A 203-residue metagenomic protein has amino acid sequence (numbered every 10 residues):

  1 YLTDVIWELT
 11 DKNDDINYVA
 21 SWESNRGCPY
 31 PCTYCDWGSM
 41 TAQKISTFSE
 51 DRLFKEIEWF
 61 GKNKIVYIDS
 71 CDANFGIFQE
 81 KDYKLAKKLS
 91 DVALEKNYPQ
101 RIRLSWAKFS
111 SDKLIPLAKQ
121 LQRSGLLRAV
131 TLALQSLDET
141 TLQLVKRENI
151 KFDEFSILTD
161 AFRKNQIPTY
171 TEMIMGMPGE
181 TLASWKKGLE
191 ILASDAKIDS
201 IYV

Functional and structural regions predicted by a protein language model:
Y1-R52: Acidic, low-complexity intrinsically disordered segments
I6-E8, E56, G188: Short, hydrophobic/aromatic alpha-helical segments in well-folded domains
K12-D14, W59-F60, E95, I191-D195: A general structural signal for short secondary-structure junctions and capping/turn motifs
E50-Y170, M175-M177: Conserved SAM/AdoMet-binding glycine-rich loop
L117-A118, P178-S194: Catalytic cores of alpha/beta
